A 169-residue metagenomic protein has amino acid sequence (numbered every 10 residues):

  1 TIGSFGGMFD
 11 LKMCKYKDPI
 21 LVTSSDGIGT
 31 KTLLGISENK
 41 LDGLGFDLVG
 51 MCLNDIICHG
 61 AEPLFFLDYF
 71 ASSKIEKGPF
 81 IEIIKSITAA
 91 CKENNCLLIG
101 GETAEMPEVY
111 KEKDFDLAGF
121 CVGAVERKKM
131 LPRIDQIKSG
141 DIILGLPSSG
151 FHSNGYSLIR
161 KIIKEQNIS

Functional and structural regions predicted by a protein language model:
T1-S169: Helix-biased detector of long, well-ordered alpha-helical tracts
